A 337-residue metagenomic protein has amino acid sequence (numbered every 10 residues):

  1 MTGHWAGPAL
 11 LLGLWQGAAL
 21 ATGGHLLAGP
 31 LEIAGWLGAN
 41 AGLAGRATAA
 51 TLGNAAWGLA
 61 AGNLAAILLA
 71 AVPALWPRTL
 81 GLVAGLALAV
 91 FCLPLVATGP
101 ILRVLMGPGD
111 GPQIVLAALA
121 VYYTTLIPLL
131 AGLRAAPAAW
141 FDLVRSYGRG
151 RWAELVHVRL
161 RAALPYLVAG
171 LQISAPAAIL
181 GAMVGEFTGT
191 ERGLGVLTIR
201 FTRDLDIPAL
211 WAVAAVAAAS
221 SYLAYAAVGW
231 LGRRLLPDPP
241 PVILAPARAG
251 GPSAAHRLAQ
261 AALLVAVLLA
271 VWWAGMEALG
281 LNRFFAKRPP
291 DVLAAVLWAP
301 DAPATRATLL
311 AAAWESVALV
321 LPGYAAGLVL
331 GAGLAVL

Functional and structural regions predicted by a protein language model:
T2-A21, A255-G280: N-terminal signal-anchor transmembrane alpha helix
A21-A61, G250-G251, E277-A326: Periplasmic/extracellular loop-to-transmembrane helix junction in inner-membrane transport proteins
W57-A87, P100, P322-L337: Transmembrane-helix boundary motif in ABC transporter permease subunits
P77, R134, W211-A254: C-terminal transmembrane helix and the adjacent membrane-cytosol boundary/short C-terminal tail of inner/organellar
L88-T124, A131-A135: Generic hydrophobic transmembrane alpha-helix motif, especially the helices
V104-L105, L133, L180-A217, L236: Glycine-rich helix-loop "coupling/hinge" segments at transmembrane-helix boundaries in multipass transporters
V115-L119, R151-G185, W211, A217: Transmembrane alpha-helices
P128-I173, L194: Short cytoplasmic-facing helical segments at TM-TM junctions of multi-pass membrane proteins
